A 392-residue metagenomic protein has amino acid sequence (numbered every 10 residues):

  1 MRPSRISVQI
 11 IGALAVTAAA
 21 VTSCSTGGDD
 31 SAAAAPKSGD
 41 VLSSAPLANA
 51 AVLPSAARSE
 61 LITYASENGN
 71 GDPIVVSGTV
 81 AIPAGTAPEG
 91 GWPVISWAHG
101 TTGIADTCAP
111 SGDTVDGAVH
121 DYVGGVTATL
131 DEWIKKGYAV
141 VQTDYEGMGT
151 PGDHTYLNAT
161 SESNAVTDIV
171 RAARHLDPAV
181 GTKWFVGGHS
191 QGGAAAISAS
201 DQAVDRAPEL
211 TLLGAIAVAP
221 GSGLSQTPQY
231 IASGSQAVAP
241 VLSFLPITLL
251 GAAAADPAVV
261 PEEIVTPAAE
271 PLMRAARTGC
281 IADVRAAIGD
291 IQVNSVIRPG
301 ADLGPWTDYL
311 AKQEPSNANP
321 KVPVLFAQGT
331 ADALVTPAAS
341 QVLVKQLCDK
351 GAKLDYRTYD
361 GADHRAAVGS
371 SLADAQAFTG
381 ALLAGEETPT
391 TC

Functional and structural regions predicted by a protein language model:
P3, Q9-G12, S25-A87: Catalytic-loop region of hydrolases
G69-S77, A81-K135: Short, surface-exposed "cap/lid" segments of acyl-processing enzymes
A128-T129, Y156-P178: Alpha/beta-hydrolase active-site loop
R171-L242: Primarily recognizes the serine-hydrolase "nucleophile elbow" in alpha/beta-hydrolase and SGNH/GDSL folds
V218-S316: Accessory cap/linker subdomain of secreted extracellular hydrolases
T307-D308, A338-C392: C-terminal catalytic histidine-bearing segment of alpha/beta-hydrolase fold enzymes
P320, L325-D332: Short beta-strand/loop motif that positions the catalytic acidic residue of the alpha/beta-hydrolase fold
T330-V335, R365: Acidic catalytic loop of the alpha/beta-hydrolase fold
